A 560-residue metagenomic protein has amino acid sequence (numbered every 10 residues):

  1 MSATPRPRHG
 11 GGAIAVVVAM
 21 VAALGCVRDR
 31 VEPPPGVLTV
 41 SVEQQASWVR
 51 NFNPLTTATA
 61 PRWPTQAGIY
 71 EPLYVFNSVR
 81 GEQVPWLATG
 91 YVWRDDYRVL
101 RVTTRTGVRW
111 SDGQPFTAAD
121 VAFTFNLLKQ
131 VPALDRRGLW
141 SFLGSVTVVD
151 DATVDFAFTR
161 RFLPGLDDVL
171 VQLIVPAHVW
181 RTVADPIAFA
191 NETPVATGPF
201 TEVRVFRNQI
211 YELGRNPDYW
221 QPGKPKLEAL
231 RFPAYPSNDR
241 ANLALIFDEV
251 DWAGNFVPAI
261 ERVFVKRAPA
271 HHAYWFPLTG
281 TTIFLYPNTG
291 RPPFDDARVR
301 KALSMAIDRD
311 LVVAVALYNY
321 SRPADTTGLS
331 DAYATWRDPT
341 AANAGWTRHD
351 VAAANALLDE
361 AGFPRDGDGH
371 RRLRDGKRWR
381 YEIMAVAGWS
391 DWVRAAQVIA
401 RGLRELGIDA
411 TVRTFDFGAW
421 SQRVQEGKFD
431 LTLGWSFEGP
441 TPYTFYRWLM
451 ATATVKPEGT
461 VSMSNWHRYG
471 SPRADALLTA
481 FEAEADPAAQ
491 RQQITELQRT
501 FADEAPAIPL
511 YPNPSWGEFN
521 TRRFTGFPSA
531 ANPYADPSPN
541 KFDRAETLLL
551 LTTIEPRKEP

Functional and structural regions predicted by a protein language model:
P35-Q45, T89, V99-V102, T124 (+7 more regions): Short, well-ordered beta-strand elements
S41-D95, N126, V195-T197: N-terminal lobe/hinge region of extracytoplasmic solute-binding protein
Q45, V169, A253-L357, A361 (+3 more regions): Local pocket/hinge segments that shape ligand/substrate recognition
P64, F206, I210, R215 (+4 more regions): Detector for C-terminal structural segments
N77-S78, L170-P225, A229, D239 (+2 more regions): Gly/Pro-rich hinge or "lid" segments in bacterial periplasmic/extracellular proteins
T89-L134, V149, D155-A157, A241-A244 (+1 more regions): Aromatic- and charge-enriched surface segment that lines or borders ligand/interaction sites
V92, T103, R137-R181: Surface-exposed binding/hinge segments that line and control ligand-binding clefts or catalytic entry sites
A188, P217-V263, Q397-R401, D409-T411 (+1 more regions): Ligand-site clamp/hinge motif
